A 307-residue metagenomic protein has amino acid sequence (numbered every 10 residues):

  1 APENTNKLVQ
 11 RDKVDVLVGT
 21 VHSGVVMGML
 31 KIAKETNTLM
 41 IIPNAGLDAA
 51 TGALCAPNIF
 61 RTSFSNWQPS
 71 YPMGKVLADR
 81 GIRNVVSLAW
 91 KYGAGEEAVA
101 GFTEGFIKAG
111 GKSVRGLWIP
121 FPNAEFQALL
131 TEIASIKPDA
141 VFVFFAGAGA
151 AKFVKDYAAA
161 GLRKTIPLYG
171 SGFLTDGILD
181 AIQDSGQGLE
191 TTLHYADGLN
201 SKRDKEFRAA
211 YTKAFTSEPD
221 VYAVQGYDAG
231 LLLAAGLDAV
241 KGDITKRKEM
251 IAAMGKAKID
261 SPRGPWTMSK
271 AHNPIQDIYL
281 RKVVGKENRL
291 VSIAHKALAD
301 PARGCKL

Functional and structural regions predicted by a protein language model:
A1-L307: Extracytosolic ligand-binding ectodomains
